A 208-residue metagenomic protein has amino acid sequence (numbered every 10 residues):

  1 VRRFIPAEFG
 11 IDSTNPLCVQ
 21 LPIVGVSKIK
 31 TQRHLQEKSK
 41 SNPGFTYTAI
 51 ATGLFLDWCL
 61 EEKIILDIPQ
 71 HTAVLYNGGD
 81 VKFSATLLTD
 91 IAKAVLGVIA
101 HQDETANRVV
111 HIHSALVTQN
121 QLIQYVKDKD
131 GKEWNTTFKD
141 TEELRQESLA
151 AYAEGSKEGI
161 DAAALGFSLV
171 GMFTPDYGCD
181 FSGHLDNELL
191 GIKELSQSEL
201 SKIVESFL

Functional and structural regions predicted by a protein language model:
V1-F9: ADP-ribose/adenylate-binding Rossmann-like module
G10-N135, Q146-A151, E158-A163: Oxidoreductase cofactor-interface core, primarily capturing Rossmann-like NAD(P)-dependent enzymes
E142-L208: A hydrophobic C-terminal alpha-helical subdomain
